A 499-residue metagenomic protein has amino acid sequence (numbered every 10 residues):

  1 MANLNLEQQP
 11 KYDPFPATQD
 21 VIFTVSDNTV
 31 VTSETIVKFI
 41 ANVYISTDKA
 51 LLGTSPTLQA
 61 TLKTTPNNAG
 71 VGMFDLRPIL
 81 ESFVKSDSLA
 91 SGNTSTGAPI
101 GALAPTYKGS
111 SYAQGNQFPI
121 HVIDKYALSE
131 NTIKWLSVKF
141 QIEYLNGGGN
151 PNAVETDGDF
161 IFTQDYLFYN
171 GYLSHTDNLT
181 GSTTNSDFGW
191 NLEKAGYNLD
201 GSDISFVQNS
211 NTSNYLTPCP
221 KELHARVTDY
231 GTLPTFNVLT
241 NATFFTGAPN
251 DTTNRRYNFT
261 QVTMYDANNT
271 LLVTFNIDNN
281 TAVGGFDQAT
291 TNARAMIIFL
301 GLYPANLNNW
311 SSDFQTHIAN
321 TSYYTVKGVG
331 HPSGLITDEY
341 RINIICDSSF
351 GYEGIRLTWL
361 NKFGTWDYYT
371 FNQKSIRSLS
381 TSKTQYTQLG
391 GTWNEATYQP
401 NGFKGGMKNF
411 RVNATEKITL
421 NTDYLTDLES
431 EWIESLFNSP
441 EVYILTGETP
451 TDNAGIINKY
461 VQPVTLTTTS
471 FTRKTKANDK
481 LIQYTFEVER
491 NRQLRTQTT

Functional and structural regions predicted by a protein language model:
M1-A319, K327-I342: Preference for solvent-exposed, low-hydrophobicity sequence contexts
A2-P16, T246-P249, N276, S312-A319 (+1 more regions): Extracellular/virion structural assembly segments
